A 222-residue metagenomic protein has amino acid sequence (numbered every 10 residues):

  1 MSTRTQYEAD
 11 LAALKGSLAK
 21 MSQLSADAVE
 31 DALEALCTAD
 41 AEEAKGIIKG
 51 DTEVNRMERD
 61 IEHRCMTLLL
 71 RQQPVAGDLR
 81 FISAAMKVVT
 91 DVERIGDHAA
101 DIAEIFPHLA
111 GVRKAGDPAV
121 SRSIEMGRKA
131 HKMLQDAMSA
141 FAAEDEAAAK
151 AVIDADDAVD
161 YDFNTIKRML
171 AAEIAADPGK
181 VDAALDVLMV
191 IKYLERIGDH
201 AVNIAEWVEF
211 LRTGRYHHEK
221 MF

Functional and structural regions predicted by a protein language model:
M1-F222: Cytosolic, long alpha-helical scaffolding segments
